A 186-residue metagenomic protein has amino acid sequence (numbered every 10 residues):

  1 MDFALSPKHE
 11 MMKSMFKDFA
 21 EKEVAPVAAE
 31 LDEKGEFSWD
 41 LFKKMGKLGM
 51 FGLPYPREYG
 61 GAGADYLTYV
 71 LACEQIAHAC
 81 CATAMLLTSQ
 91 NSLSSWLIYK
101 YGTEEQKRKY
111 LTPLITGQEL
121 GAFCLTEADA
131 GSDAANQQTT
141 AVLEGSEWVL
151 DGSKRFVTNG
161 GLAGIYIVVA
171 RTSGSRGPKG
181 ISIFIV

Functional and structural regions predicted by a protein language model:
M1-L87, E105-K109, P113-T116, L143: Amphipathic, small/basic residue-rich leader segments at the start of a protein or domain
E58, L125-A130, R155-F156: Short, solvent-exposed loop/turn elements at beta->coil junctions and helix N-caps that rim active or binding pockets
C73, S95-I98, L111, I167 (+1 more regions): Conserved protein kinase catalytic domain
M85-E105, G131-A134: N-terminal glycine-rich flavin-associated loop
K107, D129-A134, V157-G160, R176: Short, well-ordered, mixed-charge alpha-helical segments that flank or form enzyme active sites
G117-L125: A short, Trp-centered hydrophobic/proline-enriched beta-strand micro-motif
D133-D151: Cytochrome P450 C-terminal beta-domain/meander region
E147, D151-V186: A short core secondary-structure module
